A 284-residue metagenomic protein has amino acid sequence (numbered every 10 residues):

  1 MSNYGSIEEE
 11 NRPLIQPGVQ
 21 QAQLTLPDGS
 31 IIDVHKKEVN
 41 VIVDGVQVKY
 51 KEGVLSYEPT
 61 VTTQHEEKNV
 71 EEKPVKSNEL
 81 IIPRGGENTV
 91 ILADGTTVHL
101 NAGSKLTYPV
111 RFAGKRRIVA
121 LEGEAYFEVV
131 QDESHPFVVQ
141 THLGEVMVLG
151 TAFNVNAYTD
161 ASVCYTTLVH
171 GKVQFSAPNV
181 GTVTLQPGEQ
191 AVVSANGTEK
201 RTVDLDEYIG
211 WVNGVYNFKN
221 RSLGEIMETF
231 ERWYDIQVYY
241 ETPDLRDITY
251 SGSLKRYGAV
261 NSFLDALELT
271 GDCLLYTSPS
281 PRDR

Functional and structural regions predicted by a protein language model:
M1-S278: A residue-level detector for the "anchor" residue at the start of short, highly conserved motifs
P279-R284: A short, hydrophobic C-terminal helix/tail in secreted or cell-surface proteins
